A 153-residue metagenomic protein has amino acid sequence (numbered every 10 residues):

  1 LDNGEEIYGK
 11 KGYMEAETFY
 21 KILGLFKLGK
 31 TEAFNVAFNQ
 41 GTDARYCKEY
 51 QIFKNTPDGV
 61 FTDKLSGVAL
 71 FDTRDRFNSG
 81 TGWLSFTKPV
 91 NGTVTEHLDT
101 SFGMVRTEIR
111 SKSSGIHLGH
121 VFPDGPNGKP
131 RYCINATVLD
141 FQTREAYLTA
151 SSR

Functional and structural regions predicted by a protein language model:
L1-D2, K112: Short, acidic, Ser/Thr-enriched surface-loop or helix-capping motifs
D2-G24: Non-catalytic, surface beta->alpha helical segment in thiol-disulfide oxidoreductase systems
L28-R153: A short Gly-Trp-Pro
